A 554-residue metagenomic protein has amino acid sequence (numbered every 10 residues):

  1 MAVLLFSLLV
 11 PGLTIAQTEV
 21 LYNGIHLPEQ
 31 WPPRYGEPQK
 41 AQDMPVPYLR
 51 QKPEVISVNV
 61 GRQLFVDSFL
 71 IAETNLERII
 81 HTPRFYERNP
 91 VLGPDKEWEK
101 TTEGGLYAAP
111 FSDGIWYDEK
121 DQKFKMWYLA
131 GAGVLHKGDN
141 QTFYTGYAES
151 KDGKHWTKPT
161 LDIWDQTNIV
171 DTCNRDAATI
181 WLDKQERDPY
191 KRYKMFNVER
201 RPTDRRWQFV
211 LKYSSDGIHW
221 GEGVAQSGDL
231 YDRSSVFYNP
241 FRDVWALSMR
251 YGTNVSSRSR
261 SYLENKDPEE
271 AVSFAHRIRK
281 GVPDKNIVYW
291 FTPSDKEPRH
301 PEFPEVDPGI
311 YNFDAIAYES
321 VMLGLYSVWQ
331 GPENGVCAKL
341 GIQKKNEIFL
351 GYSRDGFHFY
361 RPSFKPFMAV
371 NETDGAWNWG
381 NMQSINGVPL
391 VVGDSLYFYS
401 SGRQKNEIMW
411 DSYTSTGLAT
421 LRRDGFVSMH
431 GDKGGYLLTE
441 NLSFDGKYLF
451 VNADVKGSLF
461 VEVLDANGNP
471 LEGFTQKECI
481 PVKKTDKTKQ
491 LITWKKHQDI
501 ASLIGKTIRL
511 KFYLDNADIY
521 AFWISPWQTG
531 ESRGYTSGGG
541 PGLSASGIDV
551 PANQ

Functional and structural regions predicted by a protein language model:
M1-A2, V255: Accessible peptide chain termini
A2-G12: Bacterial N-terminal signal peptides
Q17-Y311, I316-W379, G393, Y399-Q554: Beta-rich carbohydrate-recognition and catalytic domains
V388-P389: Charged, amphipathic alpha-helical scaffolding segments
